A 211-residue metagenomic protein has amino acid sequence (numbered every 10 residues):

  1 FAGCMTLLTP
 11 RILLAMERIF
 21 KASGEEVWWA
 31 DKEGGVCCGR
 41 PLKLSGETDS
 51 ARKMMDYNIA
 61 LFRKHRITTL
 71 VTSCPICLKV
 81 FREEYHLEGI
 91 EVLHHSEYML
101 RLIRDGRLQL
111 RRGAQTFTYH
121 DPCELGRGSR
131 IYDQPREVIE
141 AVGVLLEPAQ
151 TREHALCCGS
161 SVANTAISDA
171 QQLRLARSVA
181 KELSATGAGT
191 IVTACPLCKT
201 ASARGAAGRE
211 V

Functional and structural regions predicted by a protein language model:
F1-V211: Iron-sulfur cluster-binding electron-transfer modules in prokaryotic oxidoreductases
